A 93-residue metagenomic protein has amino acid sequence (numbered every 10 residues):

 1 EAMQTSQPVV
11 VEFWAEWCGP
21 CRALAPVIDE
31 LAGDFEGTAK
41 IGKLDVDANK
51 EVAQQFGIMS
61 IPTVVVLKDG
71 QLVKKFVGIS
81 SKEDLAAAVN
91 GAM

Functional and structural regions predicted by a protein language model:
E1-P8, K50: A short beta-strand-turn-helix
S6-P8, A23-L44: Conserved helix-turn-beta segment immediately C-terminal to the redox Cys motif in thioredoxin-like folds
S6-V9, W14-W17, S60: Short pre-active-site segment immediately N-terminal to redox-active cysteine/selenocysteine motifs in thiol-based
F13-V27: Conserved redox-active cysteine motifs that mediate thiol-disulfide chemistry, especially di-cysteine Cys-X(1-2)-Cys
A15, V46, D69: Active-site loop/turn elements of alpha/beta-hydrolase fold enzymes, especially the short glycine-/histidine-rich
V46-Q54: Structural microenvironment flanking redox-active thiols in thiol-disulfide oxidoreductases
S60, V65-M93: Non-catalytic, surface beta->alpha helical segment in thiol-disulfide oxidoreductase systems
